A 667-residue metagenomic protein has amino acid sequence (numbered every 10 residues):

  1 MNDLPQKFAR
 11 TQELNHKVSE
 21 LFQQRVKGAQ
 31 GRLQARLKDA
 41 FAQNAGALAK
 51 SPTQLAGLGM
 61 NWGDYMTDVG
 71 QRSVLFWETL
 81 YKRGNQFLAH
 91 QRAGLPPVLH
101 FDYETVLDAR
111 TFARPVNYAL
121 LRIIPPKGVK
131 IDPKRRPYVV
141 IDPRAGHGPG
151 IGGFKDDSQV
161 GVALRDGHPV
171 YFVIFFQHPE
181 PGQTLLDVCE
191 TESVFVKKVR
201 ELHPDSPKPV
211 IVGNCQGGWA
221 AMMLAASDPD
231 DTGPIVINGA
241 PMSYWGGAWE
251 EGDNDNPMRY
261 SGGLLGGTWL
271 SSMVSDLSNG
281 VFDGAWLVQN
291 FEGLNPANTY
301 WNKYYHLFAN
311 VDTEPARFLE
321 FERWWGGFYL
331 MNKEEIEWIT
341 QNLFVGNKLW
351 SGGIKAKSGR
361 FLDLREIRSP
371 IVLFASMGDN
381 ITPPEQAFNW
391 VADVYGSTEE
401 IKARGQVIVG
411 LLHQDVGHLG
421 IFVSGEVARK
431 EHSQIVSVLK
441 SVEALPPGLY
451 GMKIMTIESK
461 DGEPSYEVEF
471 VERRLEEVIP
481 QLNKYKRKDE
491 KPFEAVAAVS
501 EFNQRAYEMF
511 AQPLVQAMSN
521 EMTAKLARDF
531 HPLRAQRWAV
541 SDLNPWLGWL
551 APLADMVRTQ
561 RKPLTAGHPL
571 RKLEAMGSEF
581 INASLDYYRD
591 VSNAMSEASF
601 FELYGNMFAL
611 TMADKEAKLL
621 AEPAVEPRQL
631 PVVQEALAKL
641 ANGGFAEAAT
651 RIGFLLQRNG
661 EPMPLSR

Functional and structural regions predicted by a protein language model:
M1-E78, E201, D205, M222-E337 (+1 more regions): Alpha/beta-hydrolase-fold enzymes
Q91-P179: Short, surface-exposed "cap/lid" segments of acyl-processing enzymes
K134, P143-P207, N520, R558-T559 (+2 more regions): Active-site catalytic motif of lipid deacylating hydrolases and related acyltransferases
V212-A221: Gly/Ala-rich beta-loop-alpha elbow adjacent to hydrolase catalytic centers
D228-N295, E400-K402, Q406-L412, L419-L439 (+4 more regions): A catalytic-pocket lid/entrance helix-loop region that shapes and gates access to the active site across common
I367, L373-A375, D379: Short beta-strand/loop motif that positions the catalytic acidic residue of the alpha/beta-hydrolase fold
I381-Q386: Conserved alpha/beta-hydrolase "acid-adjacent" motif
E616, A621-R667: Acidic, metal/ion-handling microdomains and their immediate structural contexts
